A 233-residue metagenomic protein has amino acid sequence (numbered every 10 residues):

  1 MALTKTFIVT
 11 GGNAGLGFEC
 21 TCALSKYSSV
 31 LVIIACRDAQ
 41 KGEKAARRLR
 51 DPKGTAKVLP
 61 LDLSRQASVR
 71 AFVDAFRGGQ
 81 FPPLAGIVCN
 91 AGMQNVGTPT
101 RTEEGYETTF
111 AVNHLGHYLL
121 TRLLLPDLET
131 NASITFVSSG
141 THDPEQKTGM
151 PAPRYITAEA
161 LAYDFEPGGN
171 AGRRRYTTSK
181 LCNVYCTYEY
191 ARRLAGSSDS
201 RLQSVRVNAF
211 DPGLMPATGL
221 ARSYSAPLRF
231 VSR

Functional and structural regions predicted by a protein language model:
A2-A221: Rossmann-fold NAD(P)H-dependent dehydrogenase/reductase core
L220-R233: Terminal hydrophobic/aromatic helix or amphipathic segment near a protein terminus
